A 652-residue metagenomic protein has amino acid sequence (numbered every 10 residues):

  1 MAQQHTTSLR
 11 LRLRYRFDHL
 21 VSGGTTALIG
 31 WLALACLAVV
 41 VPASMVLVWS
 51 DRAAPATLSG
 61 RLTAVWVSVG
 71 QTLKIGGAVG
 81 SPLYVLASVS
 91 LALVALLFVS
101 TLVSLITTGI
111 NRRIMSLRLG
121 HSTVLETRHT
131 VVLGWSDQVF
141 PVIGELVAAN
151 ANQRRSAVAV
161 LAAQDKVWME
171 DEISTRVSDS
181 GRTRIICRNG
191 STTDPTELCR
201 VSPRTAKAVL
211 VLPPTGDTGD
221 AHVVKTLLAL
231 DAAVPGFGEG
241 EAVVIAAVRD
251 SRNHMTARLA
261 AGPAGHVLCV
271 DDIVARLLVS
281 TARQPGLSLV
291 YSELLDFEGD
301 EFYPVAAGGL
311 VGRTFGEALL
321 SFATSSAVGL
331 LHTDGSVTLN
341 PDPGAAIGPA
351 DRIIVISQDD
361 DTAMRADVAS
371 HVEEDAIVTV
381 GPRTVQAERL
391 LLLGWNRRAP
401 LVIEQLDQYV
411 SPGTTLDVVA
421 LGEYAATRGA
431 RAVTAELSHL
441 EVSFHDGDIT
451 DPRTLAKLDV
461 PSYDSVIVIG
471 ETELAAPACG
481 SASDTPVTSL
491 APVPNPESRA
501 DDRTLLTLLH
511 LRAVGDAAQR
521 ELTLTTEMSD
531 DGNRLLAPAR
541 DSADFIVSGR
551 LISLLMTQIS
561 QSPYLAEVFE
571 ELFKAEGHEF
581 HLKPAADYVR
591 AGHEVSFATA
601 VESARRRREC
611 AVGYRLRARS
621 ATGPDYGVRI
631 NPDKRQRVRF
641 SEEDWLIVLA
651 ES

Functional and structural regions predicted by a protein language model:
M1-S652: Cytosolic regulatory regions of ion transport systems
